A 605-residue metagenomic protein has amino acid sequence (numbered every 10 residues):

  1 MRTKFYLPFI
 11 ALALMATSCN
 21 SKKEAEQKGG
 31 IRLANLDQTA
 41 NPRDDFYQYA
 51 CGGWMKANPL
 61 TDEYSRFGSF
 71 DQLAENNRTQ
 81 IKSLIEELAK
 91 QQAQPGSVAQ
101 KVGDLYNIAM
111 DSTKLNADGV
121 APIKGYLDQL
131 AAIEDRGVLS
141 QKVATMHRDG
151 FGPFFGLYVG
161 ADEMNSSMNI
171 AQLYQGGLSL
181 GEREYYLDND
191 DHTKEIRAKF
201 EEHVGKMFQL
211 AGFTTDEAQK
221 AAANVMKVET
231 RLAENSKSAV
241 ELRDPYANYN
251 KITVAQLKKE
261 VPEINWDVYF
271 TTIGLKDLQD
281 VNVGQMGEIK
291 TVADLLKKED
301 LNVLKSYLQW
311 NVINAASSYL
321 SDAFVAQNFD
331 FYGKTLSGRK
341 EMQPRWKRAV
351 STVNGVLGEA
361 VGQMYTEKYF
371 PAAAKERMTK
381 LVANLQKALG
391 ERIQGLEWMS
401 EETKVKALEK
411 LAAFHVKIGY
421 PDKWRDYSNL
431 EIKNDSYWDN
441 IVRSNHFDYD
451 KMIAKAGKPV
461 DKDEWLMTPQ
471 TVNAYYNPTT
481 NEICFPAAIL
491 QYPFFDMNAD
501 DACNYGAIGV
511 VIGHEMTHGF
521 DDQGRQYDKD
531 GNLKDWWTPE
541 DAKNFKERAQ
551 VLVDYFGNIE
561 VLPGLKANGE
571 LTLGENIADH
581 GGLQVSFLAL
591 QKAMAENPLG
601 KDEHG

Functional and structural regions predicted by a protein language model:
M1-L7: Bacterial N-terminal signal peptides that target proteins for export
M15-S18: C-terminal motif of bacterial Sec signal peptides marking the signal peptidase cleavage site
N20-K22: Bacterial signal peptide processing site
N35-K56, Y186, D190-Q209, L573 (+1 more regions): Hydrophobic/aromatic-rich, well-ordered segments within soluble, folded domains that form packed cores
N41-D44, Y49-K114: Active-site-surrounding "flap" and adjacent substrate/cofactor-binding loops of secreted or lumenal enzymes, prototyped
W54-N58, L180-G181, P493: Short, solvent-exposed loop/turn elements at domain surfaces
L88-K380: Noncatalytic, helix-rich "gating/capping" subdomain that lines the substrate-entry/channel surface of large enzyme
E260-E263, N282-M286, Q343, K347-V350 (+2 more regions): Intrinsically disordered, low-complexity linker/terminal regions across diverse proteins
